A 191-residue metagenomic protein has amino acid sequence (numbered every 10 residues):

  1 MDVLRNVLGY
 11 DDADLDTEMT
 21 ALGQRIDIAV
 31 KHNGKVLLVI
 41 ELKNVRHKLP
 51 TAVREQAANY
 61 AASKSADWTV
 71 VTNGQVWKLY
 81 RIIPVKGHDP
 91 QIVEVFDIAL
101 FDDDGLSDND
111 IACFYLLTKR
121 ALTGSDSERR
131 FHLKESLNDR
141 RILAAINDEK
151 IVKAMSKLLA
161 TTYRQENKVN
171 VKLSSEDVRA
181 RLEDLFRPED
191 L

Functional and structural regions predicted by a protein language model:
M1-W68, L79-L191: A short, conserved, highly charged catalytic patch centered on acidic carboxylates
V71-T72: Acidic beta-strand-to-loop metal/phosphate-binding motif
